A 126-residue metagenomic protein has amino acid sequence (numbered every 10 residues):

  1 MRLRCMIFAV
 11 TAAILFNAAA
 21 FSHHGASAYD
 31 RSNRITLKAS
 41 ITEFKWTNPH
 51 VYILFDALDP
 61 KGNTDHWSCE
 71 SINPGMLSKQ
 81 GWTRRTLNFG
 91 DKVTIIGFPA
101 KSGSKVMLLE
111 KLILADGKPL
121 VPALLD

Functional and structural regions predicted by a protein language model:
M1-C5: Positively charged n-region of N-terminal signal peptides that target proteins for export
I7-A19: Bacterial N-terminal signal peptides
A20-I35: Short boundary/loop segments of OB/S1/cold-shock single-stranded nucleic-acid-binding domains
L37-I41: Conserved hydrophobic positions within beta-strands
T47-L58: Short aromatic-glycine-enriched beta-strand elements
S71-K79: Short, structured beta-strand/loop micro-motifs enriched in basic residues and often containing a Trp
S78-I95: Short nucleic-acid-contacting surface segments enriched for D/E, G, S/T with interspersed K/R
A100-L124: OB-fold/S1-family single-stranded nucleic acid-binding modules
